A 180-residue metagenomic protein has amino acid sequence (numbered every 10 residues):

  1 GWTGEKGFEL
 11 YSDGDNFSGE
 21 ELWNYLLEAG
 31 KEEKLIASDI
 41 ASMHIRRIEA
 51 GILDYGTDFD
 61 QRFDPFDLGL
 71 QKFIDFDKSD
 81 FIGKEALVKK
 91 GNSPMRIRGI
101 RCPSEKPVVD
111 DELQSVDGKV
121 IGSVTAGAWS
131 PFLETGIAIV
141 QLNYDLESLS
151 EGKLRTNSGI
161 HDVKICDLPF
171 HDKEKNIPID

Functional and structural regions predicted by a protein language model:
G1-G91, M95: Glycine-rich, acidic
F63-D180: Glycine-rich, small/acidic residue-mixed loop/short-helix segments
